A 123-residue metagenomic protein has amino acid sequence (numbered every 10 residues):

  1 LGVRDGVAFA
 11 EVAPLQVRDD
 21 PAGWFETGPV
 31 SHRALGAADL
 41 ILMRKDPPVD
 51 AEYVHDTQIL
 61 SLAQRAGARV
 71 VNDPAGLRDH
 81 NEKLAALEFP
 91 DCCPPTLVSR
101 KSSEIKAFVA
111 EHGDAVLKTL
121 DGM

Functional and structural regions predicted by a protein language model:
L1-L40, K45, D50-M123: Active-site nucleotide/adenylate-binding loops and adjacent lid/helix of ATP-dependent enzymes
